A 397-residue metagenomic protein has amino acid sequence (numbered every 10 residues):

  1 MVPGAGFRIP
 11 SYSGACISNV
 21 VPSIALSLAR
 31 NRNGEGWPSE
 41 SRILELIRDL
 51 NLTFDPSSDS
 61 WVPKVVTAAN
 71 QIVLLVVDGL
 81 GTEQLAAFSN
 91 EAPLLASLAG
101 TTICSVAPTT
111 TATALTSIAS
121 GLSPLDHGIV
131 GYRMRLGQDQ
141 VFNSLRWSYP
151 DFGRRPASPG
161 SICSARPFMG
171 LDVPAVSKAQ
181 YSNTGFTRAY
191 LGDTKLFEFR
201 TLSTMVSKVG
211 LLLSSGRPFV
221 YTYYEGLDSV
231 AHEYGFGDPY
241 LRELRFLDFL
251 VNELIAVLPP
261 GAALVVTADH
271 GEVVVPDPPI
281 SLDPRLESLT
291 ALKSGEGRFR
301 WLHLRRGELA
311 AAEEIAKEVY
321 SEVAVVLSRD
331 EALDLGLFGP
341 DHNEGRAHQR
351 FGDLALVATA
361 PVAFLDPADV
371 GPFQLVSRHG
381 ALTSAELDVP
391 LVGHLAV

Functional and structural regions predicted by a protein language model:
M1-V397: Feature captures the catalytic ectodomains and active-site-proximal regions of enzymes that hydrolyze or transfer
